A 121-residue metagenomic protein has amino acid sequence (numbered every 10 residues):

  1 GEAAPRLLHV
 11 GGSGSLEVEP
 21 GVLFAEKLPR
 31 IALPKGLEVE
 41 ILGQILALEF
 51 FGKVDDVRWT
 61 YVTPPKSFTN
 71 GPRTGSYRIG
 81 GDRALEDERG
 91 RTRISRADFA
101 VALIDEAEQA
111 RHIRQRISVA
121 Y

Functional and structural regions predicted by a protein language model:
E2-L7, S13-Y121: Oxidoreductase cofactor-interface core, primarily capturing Rossmann-like NAD(P)-dependent enzymes
